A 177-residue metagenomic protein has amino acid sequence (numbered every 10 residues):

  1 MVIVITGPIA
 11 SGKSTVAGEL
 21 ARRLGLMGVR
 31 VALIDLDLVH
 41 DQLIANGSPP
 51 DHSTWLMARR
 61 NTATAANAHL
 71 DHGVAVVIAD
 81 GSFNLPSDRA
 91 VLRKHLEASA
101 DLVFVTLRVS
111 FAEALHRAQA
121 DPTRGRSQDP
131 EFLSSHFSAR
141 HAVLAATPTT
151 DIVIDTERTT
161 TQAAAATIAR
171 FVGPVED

Functional and structural regions predicted by a protein language model:
V2: Walker A (P-loop) ATP-phosphate-binding motif of ABC ATPase nucleotide-binding domains
I5: Hydrophobic anchor at the beta1->P-loop junction of P-loop NTPases
A10: Walker A (P-loop) phosphate-binding loop of P-loop NTPases
K13: Conserved lysine of the Walker
G18-T64: Conserved substrate/cofactor phosphate-moiety recognition/catalytic segment in nucleotide-dependent phosphotransferases
M57-S99: Glycine-rich phosphate-binding loop used to anchor ATP phosphates in small-molecule kinases, encompassing both
A98-Q119, I154: Conserved phosphate-donor/acceptor-positioning beta-strand/loop module used by diverse small-molecule
T123-T167, V175-E176: Small-molecule kinase domains that catalyze NTP-dependent phosphoryl transfer to phosphate-bearing small molecules
